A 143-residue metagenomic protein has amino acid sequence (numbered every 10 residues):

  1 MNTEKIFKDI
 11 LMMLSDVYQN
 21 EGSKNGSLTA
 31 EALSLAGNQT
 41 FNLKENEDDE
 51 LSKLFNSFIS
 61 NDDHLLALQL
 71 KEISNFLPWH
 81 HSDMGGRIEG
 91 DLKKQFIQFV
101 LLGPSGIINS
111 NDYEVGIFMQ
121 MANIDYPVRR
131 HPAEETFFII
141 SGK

Functional and structural regions predicted by a protein language model:
N2-K24: Short terminal alpha-helical segments
T3-K5, L66-L77, G90-Q98: Short, charge-rich amphipathic segments
F7, F41, F55-F58, F76 (+3 more regions): Phenylalanine-focused residue identity feature
L11, D48-L51, M119: Short linear sequence motifs
V17-G85: N-terminal, charged amphipathic alpha-helical interaction modules
N42, S57, L66, I88 (+3 more regions): Short, well-ordered helical secondary-structure segments
G86-A122: A short glycine-rich, His/Asp/Glu-containing loop-to-beta-strand
D112, I117-N123, R130-K143: Short, conserved beta-strand element in jelly-roll/cupin
